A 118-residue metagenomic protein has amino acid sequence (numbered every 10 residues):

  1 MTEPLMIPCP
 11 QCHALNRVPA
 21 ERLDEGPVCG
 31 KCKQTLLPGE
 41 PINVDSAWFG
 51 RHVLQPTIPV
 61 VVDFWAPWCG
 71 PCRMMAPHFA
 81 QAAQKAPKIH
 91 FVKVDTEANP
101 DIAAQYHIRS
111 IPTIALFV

Functional and structural regions predicted by a protein language model:
C9-C12, C29-C32: Short cysteine-rich clusters marking metal-coordination/redox-active sites
N16, T35-L36, A76: Cys/His-rich microdomains that often coordinate metals
V18-P27: Short linker/helix segments within small regulatory modules
C32-P41: Short Cys/His-rich micro-motifs in 6-15 aa windows
I42-V60, P100: A short beta-strand-turn-helix
V44, F64, A76-D101, I108: Thiol-based oxidoreductase modules, predominantly thioredoxin-like and allied folds used for disulfide exchange
T57-V60, F64-W68, S110: Short pre-active-site segment immediately N-terminal to redox-active cysteine/selenocysteine motifs in thiol-based
V61, F79, P112-V118: A short, hydrophobic beta-strand/beta-hairpin element that forms part of a small beta-sheet core
